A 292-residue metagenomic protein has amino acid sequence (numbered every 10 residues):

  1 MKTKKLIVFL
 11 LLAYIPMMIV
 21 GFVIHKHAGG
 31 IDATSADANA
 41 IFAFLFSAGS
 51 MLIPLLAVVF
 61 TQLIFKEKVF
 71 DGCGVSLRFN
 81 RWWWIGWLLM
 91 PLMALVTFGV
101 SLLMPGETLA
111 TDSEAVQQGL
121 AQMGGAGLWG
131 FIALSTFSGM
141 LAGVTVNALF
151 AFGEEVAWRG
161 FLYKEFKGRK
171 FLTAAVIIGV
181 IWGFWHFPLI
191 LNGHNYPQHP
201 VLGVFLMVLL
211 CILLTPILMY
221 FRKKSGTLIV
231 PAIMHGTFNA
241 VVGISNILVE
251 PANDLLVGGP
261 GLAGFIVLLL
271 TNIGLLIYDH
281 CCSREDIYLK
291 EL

Functional and structural regions predicted by a protein language model:
L6-M18, M51, I85-A94, I178-I181: Alpha-helical transmembrane segments
A13-G29, T97-L102: Alpha-helical transmembrane segments of multi-pass membrane proteins
I19-F65, V75, R81-P91, T111-L141 (+1 more regions): Alpha-helical transmembrane segments in multi-pass membrane proteins
G21, L55-V59, F187-I190, N239-I244 (+1 more regions): Hydrophobic transmembrane alpha-helices of multi-pass small-molecule transporters
F70-G74, A110-T111, S283-L292: Short, Lys/Arg-enriched, Gly/Pro-containing loop segments at transmembrane-helix junctions of multi-pass membrane
F152-I181, K223-T227: Membrane-interface helix/loop boundary segments of multi-pass membrane proteins
A174-G183, V230-A240: Central hydrophobic cores of alpha-helical transmembrane segments in multi-pass integral membrane proteins
P200, M234-L292: C-terminal membrane module of polytopic membrane proteins
